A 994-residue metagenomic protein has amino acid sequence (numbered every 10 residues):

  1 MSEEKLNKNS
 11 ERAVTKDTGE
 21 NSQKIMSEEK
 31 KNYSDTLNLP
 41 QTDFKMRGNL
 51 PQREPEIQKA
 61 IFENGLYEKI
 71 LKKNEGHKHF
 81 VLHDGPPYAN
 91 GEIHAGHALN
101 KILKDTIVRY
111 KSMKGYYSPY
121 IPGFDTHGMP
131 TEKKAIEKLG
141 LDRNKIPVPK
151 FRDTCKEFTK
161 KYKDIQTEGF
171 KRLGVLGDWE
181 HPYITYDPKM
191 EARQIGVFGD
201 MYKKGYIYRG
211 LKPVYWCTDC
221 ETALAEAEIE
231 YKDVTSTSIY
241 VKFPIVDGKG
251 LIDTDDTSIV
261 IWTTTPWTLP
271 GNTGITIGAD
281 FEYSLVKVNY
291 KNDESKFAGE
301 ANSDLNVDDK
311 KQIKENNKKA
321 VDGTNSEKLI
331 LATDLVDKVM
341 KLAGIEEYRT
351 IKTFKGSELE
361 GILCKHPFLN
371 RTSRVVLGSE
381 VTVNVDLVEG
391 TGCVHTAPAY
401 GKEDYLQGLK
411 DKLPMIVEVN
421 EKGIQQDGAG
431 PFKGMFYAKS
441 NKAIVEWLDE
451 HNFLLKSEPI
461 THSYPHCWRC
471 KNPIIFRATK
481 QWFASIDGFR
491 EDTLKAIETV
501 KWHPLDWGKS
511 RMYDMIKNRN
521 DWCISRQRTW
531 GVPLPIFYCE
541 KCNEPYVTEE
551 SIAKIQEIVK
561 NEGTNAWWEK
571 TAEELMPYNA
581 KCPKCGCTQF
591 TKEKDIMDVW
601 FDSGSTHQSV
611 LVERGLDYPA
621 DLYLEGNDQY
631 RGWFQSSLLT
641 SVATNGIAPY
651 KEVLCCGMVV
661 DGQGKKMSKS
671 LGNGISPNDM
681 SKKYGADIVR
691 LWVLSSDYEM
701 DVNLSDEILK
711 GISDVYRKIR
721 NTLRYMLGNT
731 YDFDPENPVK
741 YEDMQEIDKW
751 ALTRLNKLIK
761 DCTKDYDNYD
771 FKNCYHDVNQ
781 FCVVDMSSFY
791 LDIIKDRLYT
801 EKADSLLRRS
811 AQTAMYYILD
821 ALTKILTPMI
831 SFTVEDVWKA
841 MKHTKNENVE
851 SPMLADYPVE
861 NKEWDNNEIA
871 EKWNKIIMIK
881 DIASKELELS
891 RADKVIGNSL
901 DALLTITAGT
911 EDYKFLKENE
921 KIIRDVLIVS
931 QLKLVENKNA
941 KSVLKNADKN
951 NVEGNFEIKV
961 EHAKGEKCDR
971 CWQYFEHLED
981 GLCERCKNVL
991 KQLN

Functional and structural regions predicted by a protein language model:
S2-N7, E28-L50, E54-E56, A60-N64 (+15 more regions): Residue patterns forming the tRNA-binding/recognition surfaces of aminoacyl-tRNA synthetases and related DALR
K72-K134, I261-T263, V375-Q407, D411 (+3 more regions): N-terminal catalytic cores of NTP/NDP-binding nucleotidyl/phosphoryl-transfer enzymes
N74, K78-G85, G96-L99, L103 (+21 more regions): Secondary-structure capping and boundary motifs in well-ordered enzyme cores
D125, V214, T218, L224-K232 (+10 more regions): Acidic, turn-prone loop/beta-hairpin segments
A223, P473, P545, T588 (+2 more regions): Cys/His-rich metal-chelating microdomains
G274, F281-N289, D309-C393, K402: Protease-associated
V376, N951-L978, K987: C-terminal accessory/binding modules appended to enzymatic or scaffolding proteins
D411-G423, R528-W530, E549-D701: Alpha-helical recognition segments enriched in aromatics with Gly/Pro capping that present substrate-recognition
